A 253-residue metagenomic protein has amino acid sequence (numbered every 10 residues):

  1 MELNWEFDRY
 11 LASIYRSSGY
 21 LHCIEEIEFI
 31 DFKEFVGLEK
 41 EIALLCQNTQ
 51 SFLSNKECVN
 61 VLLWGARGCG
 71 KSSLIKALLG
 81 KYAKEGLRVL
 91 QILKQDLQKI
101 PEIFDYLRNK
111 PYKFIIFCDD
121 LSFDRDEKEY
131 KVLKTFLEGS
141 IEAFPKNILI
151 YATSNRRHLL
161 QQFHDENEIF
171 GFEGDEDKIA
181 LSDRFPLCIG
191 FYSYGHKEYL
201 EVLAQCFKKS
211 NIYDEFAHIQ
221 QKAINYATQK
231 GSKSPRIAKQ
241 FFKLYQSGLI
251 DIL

Functional and structural regions predicted by a protein language model:
M1-S51, P235, K239-L253: A short, basic N-terminal segment
E2-R9, Y192-L253: C-terminal alpha-helical "lid" subdomain
N55-I75: Walker A/P-loop nucleotide-binding motif
K76-G80: A conserved segment at the C-terminal end of the G1
K81-F114, L121-D126: AAA+/P-loop NTPase substrate/partner-engagement loops
Q95-Q98, L121-D124, I150, S154-L160 (+1 more regions): Conserved nucleotide-binding/hydrolysis micro-motifs of P-loop NTPases
R125-E166: Conserved catalytic/switch belt of AAA+ P-loop NTPases
I169-I179, P186-L200: Conserved AAA+ ATPase "SRH/arginine-finger" region at the nucleotide-binding site
